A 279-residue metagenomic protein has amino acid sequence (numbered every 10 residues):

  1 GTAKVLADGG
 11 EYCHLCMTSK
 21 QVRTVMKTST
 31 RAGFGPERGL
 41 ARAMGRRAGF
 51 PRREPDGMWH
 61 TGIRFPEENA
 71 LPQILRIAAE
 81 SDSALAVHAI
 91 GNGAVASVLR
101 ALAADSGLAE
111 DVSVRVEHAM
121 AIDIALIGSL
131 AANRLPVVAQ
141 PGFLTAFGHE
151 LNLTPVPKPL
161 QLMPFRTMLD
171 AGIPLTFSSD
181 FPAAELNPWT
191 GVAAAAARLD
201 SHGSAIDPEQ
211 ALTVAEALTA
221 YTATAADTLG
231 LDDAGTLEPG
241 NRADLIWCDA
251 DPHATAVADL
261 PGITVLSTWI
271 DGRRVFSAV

Functional and structural regions predicted by a protein language model:
G1-N92, R100, S129-P136, P141 (+1 more regions): Metal-coordinating catalytic core of metallo-dependent amide/deamination hydrolases
Y12, V275-F276: Short, isolated positions in well-ordered beta-strands
L75-A86, G93-V114, H118-A119, I124-G128 (+3 more regions): His/Asp/Glu-enriched, well-ordered alpha-helical/loop segment that forms or immediately abuts the divalent-metal
T255-L260: Short proline/glycine-enriched turn/loop segments at secondary-structure junctions
L266-S267, F276: A structural microfeature
